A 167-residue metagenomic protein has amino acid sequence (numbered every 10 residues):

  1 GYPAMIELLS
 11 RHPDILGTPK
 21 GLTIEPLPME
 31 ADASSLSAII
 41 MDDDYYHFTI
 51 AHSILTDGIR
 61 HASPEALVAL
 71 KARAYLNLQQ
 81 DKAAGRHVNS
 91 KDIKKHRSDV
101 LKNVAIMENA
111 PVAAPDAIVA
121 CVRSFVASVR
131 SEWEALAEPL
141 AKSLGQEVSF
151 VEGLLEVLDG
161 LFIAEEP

Functional and structural regions predicted by a protein language model:
G1-P167: Compositionally biased terminal segments of proteins
